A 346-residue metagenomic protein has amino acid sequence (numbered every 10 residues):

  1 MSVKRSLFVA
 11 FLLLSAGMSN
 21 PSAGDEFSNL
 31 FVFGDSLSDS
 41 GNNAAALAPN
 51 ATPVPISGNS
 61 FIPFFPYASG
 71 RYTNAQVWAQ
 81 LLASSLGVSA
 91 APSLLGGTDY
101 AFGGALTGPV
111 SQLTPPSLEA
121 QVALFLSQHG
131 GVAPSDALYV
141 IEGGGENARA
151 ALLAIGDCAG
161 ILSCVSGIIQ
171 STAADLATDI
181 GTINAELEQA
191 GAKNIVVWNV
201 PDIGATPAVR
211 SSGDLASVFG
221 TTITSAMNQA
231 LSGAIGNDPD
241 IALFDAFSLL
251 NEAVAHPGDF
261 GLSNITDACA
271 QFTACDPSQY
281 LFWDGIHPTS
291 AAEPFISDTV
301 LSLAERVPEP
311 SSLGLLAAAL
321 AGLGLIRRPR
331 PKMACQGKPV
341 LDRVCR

Functional and structural regions predicted by a protein language model:
V3, P21-S311: Conserved active-site regions of diverse hydrolases
K4-A10, S312-L315: Sec-dependent signal peptide recognition, specifically the positively charged N-region followed immediately by
V9-G17: Bacterial N-terminal signal peptides
L12-L13, A255, T299, A319: Residues within well-ordered alpha-helical secondary structure of globular protein domains
A16-P21, I326: C-terminal segment of classical bacterial N-terminal signal peptides
E309-R327: A short, hydrophobic C-terminal helix/tail in secreted or cell-surface proteins
L325-R346: C-terminal membrane-anchoring or membrane-association module
